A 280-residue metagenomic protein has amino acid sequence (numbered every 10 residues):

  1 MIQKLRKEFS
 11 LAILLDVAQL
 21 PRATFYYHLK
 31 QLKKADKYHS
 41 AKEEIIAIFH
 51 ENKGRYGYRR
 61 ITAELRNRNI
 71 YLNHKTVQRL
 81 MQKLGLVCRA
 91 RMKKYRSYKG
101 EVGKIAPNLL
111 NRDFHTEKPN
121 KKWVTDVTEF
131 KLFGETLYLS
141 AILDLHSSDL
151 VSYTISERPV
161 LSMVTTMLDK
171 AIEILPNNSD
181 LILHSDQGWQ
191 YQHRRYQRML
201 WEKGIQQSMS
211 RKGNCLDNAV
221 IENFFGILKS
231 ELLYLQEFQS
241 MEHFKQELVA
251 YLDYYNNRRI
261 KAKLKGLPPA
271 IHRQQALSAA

Functional and structural regions predicted by a protein language model:
M1-E8, I46-E51: Short, amphipathic alpha-helical "recognition" segments used to contact nucleic acids or chromatin
I13-L32, E51-K53, R59, E242-G266: K/E-rich alpha-helical interaction surfaces of small helical-bundle regulatory domains
L14-L15, F25, I45, I61 (+15 more regions): Mobile genetic element proteins and their domesticated derivatives, centered on retroelements and DNA transposons
A23-K118, N214, A270-L277: Basic, flexible linker segments flanking DNA-binding modules in nucleic acid-interacting mobile-element proteins
K99-E101, S185-Q187, H193-R194, Q207-K229 (+2 more regions): RNase H-like two-metal-ion nuclease catalytic core shared by retroviral integrases and related mobile-element nucleases
T116-V151, E157-P159: An active-site-proximal beta-strand-loop segment
T154-P176: Active-site beta-loop-alpha junctions of metal-dependent nucleic acid enzymes, especially the RNase H-like/DDE
W201-I205, I227-A280: C-terminal domain-tail junction helix/linker
